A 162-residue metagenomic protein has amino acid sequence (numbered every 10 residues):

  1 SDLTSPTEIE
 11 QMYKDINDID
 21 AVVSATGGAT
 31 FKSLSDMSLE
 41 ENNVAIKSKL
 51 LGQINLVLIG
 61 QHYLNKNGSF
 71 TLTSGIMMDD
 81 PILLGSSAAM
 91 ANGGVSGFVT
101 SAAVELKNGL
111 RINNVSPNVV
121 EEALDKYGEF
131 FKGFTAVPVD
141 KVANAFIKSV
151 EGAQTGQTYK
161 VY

Functional and structural regions predicted by a protein language model:
S1-T7: Rossmann-fold cofactor-recognition segment
T7-Q11, E41: Short acidic active-site motifs
Y13, V57, V99-T100, A143: Short-chain dehydrogenase/reductase
I19-G27, L72, N113: Rossmann-fold scaffold of SDR-type NAD(P)-dependent oxidoreductases
G28-E40: Conserved mid-core segment of classical short-chain dehydrogenase/reductases
S35-D36, V44-I46, I54-L56, Y63-K107 (+1 more regions): Catalytic loop of short-chain dehydrogenase/reductase
L110, N114, V120-D125, E129-Y162: C-terminal helical subdomain
